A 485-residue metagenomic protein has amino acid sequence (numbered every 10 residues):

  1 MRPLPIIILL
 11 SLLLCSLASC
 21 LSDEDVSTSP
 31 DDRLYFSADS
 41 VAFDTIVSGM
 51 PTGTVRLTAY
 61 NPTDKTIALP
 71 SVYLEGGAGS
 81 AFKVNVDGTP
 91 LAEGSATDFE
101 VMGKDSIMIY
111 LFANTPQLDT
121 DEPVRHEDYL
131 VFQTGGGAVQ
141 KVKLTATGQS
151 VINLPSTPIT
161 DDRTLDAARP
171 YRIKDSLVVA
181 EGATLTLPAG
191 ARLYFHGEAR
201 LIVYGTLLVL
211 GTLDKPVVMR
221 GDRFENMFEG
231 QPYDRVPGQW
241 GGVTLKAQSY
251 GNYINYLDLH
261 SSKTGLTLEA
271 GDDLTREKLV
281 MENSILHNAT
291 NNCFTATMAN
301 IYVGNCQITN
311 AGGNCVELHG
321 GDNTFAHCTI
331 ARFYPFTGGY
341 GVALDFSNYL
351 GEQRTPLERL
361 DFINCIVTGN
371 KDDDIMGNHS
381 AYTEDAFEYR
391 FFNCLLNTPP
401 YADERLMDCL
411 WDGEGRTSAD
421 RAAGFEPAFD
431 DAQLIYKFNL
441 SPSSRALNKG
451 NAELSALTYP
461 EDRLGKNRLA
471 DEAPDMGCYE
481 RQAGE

Functional and structural regions predicted by a protein language model:
M1-I8: Bacterial N-terminal signal peptides that target proteins for export
C15-S19: C-terminal motif of bacterial Sec signal peptides marking the signal peptidase cleavage site
L21-S27, L34-T45, M50-T58, E93-Y436 (+3 more regions): Beta-strand/loop edge motif enriched in small/polar residues
T52-G53, D64-L69: Short acidic/proline- and small/hydrophobic-mixed sequence motifs that coincide with surface turns and coil-to-beta
A59-T63: Asparagine-centered strand-capping/turn motif at beta-strand->loop junctions
S71-E75, L165: Change to "...patches in solvent-exposed regions of secreted, membrane-anchored, or virion-exposed structural
E75-S95: Short, solvent-exposed loop/linker segments at beta-strand-coil boundaries, enriched for Pro/Gly and Ser/Thr
